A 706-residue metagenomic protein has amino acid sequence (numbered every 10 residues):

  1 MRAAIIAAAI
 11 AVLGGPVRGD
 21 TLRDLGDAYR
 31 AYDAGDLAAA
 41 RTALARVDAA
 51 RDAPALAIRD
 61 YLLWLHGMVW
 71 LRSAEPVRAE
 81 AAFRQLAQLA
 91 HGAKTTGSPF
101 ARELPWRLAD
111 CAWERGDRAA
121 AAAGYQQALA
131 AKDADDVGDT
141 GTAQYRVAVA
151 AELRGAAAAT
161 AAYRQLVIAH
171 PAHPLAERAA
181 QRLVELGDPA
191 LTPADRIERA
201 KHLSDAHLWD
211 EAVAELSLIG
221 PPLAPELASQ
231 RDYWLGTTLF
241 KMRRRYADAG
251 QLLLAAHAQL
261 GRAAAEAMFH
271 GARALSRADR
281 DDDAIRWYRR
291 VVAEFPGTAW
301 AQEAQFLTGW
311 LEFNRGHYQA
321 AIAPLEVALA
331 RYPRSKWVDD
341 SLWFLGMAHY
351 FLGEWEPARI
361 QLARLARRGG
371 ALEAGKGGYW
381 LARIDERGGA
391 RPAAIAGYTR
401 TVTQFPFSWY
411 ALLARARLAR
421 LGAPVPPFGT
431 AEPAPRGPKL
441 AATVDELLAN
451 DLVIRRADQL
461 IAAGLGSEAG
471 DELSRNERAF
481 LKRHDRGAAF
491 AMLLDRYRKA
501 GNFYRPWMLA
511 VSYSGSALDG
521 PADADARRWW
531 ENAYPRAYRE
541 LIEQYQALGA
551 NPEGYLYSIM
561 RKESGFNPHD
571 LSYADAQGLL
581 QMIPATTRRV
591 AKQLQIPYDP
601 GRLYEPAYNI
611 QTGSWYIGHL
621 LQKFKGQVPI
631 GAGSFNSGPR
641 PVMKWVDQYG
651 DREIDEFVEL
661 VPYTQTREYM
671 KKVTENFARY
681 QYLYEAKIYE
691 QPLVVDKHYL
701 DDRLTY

Functional and structural regions predicted by a protein language model:
M1-A3: Positively charged n-region of N-terminal signal peptides that target proteins for export
I6-A574, L580, P584-Q593, W615-G618 (+2 more regions): Acidic, polar-rich low-complexity tracts and alpha-helical solenoid repeat scaffolds
Y598-Y608: A short, structured beta-strand-centered segment in the mid-to-C-terminal lobe of catalytic cores from group-transfer
G626-Q627: Short loop-to-helix capping motifs
I654-Y669: C-terminal, helix-dominated tail/subdomain
